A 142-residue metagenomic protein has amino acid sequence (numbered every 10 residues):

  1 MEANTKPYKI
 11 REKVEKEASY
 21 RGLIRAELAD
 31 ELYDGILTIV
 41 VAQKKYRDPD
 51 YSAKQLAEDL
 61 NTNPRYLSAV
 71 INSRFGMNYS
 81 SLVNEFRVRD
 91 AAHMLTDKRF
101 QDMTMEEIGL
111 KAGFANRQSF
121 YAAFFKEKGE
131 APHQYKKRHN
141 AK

Functional and structural regions predicted by a protein language model:
E2-D102, E106-E107, A123-K126, A141: Membrane-proximal linker segments that couple transmembrane helices to downstream signaling/catalytic modules
T62, F114-A115: The short coil/loop that forms the "turn" connecting the two helices of the helix-turn-helix
R65, R117-Q118: Key DNA-contact positions within bacterial/archaeal DNA-binding proteins
A115, E127-A131, K142: Solvent-exposed soluble domains appended to multi-pass membrane proteins
